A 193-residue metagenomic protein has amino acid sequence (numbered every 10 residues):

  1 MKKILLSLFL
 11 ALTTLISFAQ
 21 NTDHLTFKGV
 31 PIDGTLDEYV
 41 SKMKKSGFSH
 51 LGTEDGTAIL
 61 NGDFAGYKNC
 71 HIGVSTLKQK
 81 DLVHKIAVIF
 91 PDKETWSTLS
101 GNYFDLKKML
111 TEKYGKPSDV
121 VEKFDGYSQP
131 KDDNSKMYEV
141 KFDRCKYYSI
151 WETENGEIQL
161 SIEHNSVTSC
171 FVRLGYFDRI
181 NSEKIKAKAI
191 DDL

Functional and structural regions predicted by a protein language model:
I4-A19: Sec-dependent N-terminal signal peptides
F9-A11, F64, K141: Generic marker of residues within folded, mature protein domains
T13, P31, K68-H71: Prokaryotic Sec-type signal peptides and long signal-anchor helices with extended Leu/Ile/Val-rich h-regions
Q20-G56, F90-L193: Non-cytosolic coordination micro-motifs
A58-L60: Short, conserved aromatic-histidine micro-motifs
G62-L106: Mid-chain, structured segments of secreted extracytoplasmic proteins
